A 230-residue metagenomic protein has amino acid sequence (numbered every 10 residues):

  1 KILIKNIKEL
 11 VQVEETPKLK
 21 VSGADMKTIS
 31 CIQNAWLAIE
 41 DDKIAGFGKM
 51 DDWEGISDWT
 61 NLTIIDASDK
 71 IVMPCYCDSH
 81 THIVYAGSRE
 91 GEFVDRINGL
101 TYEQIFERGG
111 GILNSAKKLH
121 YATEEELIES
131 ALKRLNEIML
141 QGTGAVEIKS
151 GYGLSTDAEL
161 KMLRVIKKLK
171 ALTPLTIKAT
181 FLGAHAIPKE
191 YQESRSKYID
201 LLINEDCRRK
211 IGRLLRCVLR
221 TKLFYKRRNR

Functional and structural regions predicted by a protein language model:
K1-I4: Extreme N-terminal starter segment of soluble prokaryotic enzymes
I7, L37, D42, D69 (+5 more regions): Divalent metal-coordination and catalytic microenvironments
K8-Q12: Conserved beta1/A-loop at the N-terminus of ABC ATPase nucleotide-binding domains
V13-V72: Histidine-rich, glycine-flanked metal-binding segment
E14, I83-E90, D157, F224: Short, function-defining helix-loop hinge/capping sites that tune catalysis or transport
L62-E129: Metal-associated gating/positioning segment near the N- to mid-region
S115-S130, N136, G144-R230: Metal-coordinating catalytic core of metallo-dependent amide/deamination hydrolases
